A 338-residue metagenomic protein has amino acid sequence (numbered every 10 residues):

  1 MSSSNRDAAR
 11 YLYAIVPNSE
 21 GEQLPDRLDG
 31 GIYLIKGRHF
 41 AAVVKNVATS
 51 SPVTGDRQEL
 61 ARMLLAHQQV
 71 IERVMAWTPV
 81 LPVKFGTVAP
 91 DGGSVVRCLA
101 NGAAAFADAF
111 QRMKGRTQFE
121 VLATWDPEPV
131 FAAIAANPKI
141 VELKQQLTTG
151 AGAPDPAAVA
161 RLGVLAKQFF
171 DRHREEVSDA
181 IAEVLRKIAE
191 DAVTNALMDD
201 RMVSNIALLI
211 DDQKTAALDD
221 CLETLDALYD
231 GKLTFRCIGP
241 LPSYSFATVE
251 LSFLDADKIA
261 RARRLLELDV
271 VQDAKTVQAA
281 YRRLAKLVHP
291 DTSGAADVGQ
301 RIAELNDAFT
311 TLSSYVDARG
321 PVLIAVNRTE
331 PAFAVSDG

Functional and structural regions predicted by a protein language model:
M1-T234, P240-L241, F246-L254, P331-G338: An interfacial alpha-helical scaffold signature
R62, A66, Q300, E304-D307: A general alpha-helical scaffold signature found inside nucleotide-binding enzyme cores
K232, A247-A296, E304-G338: N-terminal J-domain/J-like co-chaperone modules of DnaJ/Hsp40 proteins
C237-I238, V298-G299: Juxtamembrane/interface motifs at transmembrane-helix termini
